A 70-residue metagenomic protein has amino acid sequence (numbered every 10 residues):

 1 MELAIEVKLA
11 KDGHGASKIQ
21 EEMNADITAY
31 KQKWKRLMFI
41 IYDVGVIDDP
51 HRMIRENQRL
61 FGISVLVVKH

Functional and structural regions predicted by a protein language model:
M1, A16-K18, L66-K69: Contiguous hydrophobic segments
M1-D12: Conserved catalytic cores of phosphodiester-cleaving nucleases, focusing on short active-site segments
L3, K35-Y42: Hydrophobic beta-strand segments of well-ordered beta-sheets in folded domains
K8, I19, T28, I54-E56: Generic structural signal for short, flexible, solvent-exposed coil/loop and linker residues
D12-M23, D48-H51: Active-site-adjacent loop/helix micro-motif of nuclease/hydrolase catalytic cores
S17-L37: Short, charged, amphipathic alpha-helix that recurs within catalytic cores of restriction-modification and other
D43-H70: Domain-level recognition of nuclease-like catalytic cores that cleave nucleotide substrates
